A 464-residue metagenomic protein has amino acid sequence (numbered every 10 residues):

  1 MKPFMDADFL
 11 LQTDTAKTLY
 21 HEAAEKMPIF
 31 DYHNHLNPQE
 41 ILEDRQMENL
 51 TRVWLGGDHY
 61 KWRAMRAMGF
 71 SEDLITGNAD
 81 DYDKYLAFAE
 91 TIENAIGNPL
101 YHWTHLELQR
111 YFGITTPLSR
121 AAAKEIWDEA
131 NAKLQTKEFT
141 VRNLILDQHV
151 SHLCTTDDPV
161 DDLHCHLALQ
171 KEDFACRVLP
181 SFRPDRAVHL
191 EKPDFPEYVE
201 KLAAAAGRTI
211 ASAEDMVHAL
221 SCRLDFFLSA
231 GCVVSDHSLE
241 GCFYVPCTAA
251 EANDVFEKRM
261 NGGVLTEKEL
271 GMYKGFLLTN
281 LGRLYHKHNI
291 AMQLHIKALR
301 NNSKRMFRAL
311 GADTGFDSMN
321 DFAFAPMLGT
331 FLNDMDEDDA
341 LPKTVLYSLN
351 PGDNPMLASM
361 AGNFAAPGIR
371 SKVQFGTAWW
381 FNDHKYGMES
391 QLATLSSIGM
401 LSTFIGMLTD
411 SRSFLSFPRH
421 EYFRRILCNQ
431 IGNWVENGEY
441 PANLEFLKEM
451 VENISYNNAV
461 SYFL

Functional and structural regions predicted by a protein language model:
M1-H288, A340-P342, L346-A358, G362-L464: Metal-cofactor-binding active-site regions of metalloenzymes
T266-E267, F316-F322: A short acidic, glycine-rich active-site loop that binds or catalyzes chemistry on phosphate/adenosine moieties
M292-L294: C-terminal amphipathic alpha-helical interaction region
A298, S303: Hard-cation-handling environments
F307-G315: Short glycine/proline- and charge-enriched loop/turn segments that cap or connect secondary-structure elements
F324-L328: Divalent-cation-assisted or electrostatically stabilized phosphate/pyrophosphate-binding catalytic cores
F331-E337: Short, basic/hydrophobic alpha-helical segments
